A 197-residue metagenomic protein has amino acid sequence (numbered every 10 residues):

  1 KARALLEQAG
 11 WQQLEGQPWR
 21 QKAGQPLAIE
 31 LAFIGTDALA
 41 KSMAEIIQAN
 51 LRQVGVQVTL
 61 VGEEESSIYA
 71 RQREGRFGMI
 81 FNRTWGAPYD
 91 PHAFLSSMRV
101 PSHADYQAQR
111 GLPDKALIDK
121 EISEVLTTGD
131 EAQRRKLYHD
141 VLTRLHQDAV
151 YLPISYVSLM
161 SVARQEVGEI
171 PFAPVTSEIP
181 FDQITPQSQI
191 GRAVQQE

Functional and structural regions predicted by a protein language model:
K1-A49, K120, D140: Append "and occasionally in soluble cytosolic enzymes with long acidic Gly/Pro-rich linkers
K1-R3, L39-Q48, A70-R192: Detector for C-terminal structural segments
L14-R20, L60-G62, Q133, L137 (+1 more regions): Surface-exposed patches in mature extracellular/periplasmic domains of secreted proteins
A32-T36, Q57, E63, T128: Short strand-loop junctions, especially beta-strand C-caps/beta-turns that link beta-sheets to coils or alpha-helices
I46-V58: Short alpha-helix C-terminal cap/hinge motif
L60-A70: Short helix-initiation/N-cap motifs at beta->coil->alpha
A193-E197: Conserved small/polar residues in nucleotide/adenosyl-binding loops
